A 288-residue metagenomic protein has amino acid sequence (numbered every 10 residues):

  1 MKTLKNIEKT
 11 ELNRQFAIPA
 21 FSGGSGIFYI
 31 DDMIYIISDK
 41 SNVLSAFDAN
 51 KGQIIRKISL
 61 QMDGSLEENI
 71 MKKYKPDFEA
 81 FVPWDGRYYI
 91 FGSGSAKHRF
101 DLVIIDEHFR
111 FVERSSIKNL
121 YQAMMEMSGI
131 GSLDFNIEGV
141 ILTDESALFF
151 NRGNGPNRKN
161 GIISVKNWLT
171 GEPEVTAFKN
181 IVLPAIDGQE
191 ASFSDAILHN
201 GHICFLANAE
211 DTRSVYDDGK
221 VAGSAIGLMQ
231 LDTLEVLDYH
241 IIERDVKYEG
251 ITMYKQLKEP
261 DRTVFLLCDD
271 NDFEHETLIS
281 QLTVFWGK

Functional and structural regions predicted by a protein language model:
M1-K288: Sequence/structural signature of beta-propeller domains
